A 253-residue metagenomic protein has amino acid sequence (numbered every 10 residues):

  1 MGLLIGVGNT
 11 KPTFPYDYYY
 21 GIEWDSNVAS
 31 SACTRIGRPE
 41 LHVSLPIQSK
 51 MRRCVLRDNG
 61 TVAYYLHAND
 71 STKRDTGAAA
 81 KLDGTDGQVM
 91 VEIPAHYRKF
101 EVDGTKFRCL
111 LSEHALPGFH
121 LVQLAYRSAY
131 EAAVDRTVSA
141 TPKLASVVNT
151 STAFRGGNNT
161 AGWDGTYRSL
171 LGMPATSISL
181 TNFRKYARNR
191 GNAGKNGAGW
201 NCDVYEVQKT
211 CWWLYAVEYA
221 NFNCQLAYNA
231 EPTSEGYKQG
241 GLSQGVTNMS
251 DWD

Functional and structural regions predicted by a protein language model:
M1-Y16: Enriched but not universal
G6, P94, S128: Residues in well-ordered beta-strands of folded domains
F14-Q48, N59: Primarily auto-inhibitory N-terminal propeptides
N27-A29, H96-R98, A132-A133, V207: Acidic glycine-/aspartate-rich tracts in secreted/extracellular proteins
A32, K99-T105, V134-S139: Short, solvent-exposed loop/turn elements at domain surfaces
Q48-H114: Extended, Lys/Arg-enriched charged tracts that mediate electrostatic binding to polyanionic substrates
A80, G84-G87, S112-D253: Short aromatic-cysteine micro-motif
